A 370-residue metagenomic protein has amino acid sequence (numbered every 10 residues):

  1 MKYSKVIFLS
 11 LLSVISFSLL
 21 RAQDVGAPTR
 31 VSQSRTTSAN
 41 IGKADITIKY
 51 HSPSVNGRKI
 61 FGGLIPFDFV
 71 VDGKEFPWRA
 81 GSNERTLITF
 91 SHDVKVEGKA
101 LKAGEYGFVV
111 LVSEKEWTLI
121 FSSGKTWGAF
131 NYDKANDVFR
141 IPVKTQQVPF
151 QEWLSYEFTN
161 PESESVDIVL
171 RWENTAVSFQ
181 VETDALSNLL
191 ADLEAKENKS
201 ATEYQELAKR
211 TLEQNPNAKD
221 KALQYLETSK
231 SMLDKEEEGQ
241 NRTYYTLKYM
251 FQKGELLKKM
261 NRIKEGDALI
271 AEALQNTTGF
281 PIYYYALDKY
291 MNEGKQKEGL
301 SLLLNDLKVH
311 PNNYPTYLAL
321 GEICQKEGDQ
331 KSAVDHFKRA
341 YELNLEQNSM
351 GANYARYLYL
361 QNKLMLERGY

Functional and structural regions predicted by a protein language model:
M1-V25: Bacterial Sec-dependent N-terminal signal peptides
D24-G42: Short N-terminal segments immediately surrounding and downstream of signal-peptide cleavage
S38-G63, K258, K264: Early exported N-terminus immediately downstream of N-terminal targeting peptides
K49-A103, V109-E203: Extended, well-structured beta-strand/loop surface patches that form recognition or cofactor-anchoring regions within
Q205-T228, M232-P311, P315: Alpha-helical adaptor scaffolds
E213, K259, N292-E293, K326 (+1 more regions): Register position in tetratricopeptide repeats
K219-L223, D267, L300, K331-Y341 (+1 more regions): Conserved positions within tetratricopeptide repeat
K230, Q275, Q325, Q330-S349: TPR/TPR-like (Sel1-like) alpha-helical repeat modules
